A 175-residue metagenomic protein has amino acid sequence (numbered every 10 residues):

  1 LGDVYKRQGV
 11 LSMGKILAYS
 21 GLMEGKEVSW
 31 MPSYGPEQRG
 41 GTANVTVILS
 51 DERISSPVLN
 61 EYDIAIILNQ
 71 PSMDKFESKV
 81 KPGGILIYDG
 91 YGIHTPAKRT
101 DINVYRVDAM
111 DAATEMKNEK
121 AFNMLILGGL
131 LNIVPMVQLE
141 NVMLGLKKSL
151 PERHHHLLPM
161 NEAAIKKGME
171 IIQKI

Functional and structural regions predicted by a protein language model:
D3, R7-I175: Active-site cofactor/cluster-binding pocket
